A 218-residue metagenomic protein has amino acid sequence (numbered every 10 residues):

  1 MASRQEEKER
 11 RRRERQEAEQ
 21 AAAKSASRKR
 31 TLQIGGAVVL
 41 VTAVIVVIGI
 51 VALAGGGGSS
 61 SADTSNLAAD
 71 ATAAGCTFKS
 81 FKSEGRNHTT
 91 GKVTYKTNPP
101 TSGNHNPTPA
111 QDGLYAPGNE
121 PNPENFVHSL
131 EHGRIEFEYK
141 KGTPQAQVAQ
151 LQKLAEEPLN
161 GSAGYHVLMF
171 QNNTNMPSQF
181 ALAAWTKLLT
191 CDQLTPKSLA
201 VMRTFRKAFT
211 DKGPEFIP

Functional and structural regions predicted by a protein language model:
M1-K29: Terminal targeting segments of Actinobacterial cell-envelope proteins
R30-V38: Short, hydrophobic alpha-helical membrane anchors of single-pass surface/secreted proteins
V38-V47: Core hydrophobic alpha-helical transmembrane segments of single-pass membrane proteins
I48-A69: C-terminal region of N-terminal signal peptides and the immediate post-cleavage residues of exported proteins
D63-N125, D211: Surface-exposed, low-hydrophobicity interaction/linker segments
T90, L130-R134, A163-G164, P177: Extracytoplasmic
Y115-N160: Mid-length scaffold segments of soluble, non-membrane domains
E156-P218: Helix-rich interaction surfaces within compact, conserved domain-sized segments that mediate assembly or partner
